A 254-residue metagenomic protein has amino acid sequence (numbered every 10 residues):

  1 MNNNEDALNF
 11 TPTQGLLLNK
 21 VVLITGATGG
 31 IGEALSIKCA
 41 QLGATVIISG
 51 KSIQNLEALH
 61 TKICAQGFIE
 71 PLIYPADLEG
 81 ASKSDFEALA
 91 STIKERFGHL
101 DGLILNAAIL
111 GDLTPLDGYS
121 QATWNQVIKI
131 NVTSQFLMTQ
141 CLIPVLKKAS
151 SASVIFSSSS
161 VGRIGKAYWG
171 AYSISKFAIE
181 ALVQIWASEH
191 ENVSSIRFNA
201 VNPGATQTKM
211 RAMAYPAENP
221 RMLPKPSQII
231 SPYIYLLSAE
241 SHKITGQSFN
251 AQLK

Functional and structural regions predicted by a protein language model:
N2-N3, A7, I196, A200-V201 (+2 more regions): C-terminal helical subdomain
V21, T28-G29, S52: Conserved glycine-rich cofactor-binding loop
A44-L59: Conserved glycine-rich Rossmann-like NAD(P)H-binding loop of the short-chain dehydrogenase/reductase
L89, T114-L116, S120-N125: Substrate-binding pocket helix/loop in short-chain dehydrogenase/reductase
T139, S175: Active-site helix of classical SDR
S159: Residue(s) in the substrate-gating loop at a strand-loop-helix junction that position the organic substrate next
I164, I185-I196: Active-site-adjacent segment of SDR/Rossmann-fold oxidoreductases
